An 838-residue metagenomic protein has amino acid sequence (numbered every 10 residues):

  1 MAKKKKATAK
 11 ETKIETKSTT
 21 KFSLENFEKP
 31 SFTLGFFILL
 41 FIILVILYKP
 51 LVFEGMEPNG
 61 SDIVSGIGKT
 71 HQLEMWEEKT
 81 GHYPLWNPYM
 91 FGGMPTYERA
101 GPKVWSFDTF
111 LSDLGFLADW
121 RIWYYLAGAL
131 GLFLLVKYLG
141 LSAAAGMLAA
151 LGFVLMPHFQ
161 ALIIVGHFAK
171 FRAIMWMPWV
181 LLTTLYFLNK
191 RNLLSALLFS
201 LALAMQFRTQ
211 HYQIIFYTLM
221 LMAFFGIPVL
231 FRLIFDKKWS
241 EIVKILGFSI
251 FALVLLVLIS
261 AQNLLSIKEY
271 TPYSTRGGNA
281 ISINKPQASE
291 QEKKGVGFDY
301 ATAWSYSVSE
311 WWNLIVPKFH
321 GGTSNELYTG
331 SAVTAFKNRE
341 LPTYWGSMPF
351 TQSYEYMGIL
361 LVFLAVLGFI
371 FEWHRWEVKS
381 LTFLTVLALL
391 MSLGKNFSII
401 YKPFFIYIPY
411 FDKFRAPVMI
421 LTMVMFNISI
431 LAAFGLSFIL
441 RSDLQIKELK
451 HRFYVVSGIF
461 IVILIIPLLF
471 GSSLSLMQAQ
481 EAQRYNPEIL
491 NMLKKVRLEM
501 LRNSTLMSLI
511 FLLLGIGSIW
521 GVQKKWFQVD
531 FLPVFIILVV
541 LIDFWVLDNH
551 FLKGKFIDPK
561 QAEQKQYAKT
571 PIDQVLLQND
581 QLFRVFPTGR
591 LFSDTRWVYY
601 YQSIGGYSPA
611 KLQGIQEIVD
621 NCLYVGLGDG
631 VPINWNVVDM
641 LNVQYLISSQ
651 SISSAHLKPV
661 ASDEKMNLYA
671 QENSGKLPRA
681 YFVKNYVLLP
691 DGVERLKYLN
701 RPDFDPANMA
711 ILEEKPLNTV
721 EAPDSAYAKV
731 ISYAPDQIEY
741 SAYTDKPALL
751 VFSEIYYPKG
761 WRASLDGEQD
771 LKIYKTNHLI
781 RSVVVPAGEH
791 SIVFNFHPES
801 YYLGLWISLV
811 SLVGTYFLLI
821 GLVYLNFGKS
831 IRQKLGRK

Functional and structural regions predicted by a protein language model:
E15-E98, S274, N284-D299, I557-P559 (+3 more regions): Hydrophobic alpha-helical membrane-insertion signals
F32-S65, A252-S266, L387-L390, L464-I465 (+1 more regions): Transmembrane signal-anchor helices characteristic of membrane glycosylation enzymes that use polyprenol
F41-L135, L151-I174, S289-I359, M391-Y401 (+2 more regions): Membrane-interface coil-to-helix junctions
L47-V64, K79, N263-R276, F397 (+2 more regions): Helix-to-loop transition at the C-terminal end of transmembrane segments
E77, M94, P102, F319 (+8 more regions): Extracytoplasmic/lumenal acceptor-recognition loop(s) of multi-pass membrane glycoenzymes
V136-L155, K190-A196: Transmembrane-helix signature of polytopic, membrane-embedded enzymes that assemble or transfer cell-envelope glycans
L148, G166-M175, T183, F187-A204 (+5 more regions): Contiguous transmembrane helix-bundle modules in multi-pass membrane proteins
G605, F704-K838: Active-site-proximal, structured, solvent-exposed surfaces of multi-pass membrane proteins that position macromolecular
